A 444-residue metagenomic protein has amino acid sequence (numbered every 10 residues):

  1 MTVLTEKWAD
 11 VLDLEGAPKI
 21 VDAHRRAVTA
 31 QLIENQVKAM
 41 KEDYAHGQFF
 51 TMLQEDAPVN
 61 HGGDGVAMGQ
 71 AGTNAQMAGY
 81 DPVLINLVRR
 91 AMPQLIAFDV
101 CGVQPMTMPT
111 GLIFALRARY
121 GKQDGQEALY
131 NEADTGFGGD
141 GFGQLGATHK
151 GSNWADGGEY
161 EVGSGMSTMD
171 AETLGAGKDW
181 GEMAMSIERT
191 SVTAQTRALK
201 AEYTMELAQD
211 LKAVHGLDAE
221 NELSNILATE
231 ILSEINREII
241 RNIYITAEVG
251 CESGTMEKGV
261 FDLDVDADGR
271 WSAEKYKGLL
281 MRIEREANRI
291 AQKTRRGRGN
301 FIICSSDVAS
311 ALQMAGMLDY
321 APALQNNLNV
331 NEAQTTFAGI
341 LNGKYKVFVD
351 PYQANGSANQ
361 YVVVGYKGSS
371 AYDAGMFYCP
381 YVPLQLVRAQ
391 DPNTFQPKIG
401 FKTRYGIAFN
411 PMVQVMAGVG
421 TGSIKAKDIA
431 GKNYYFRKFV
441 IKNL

Functional and structural regions predicted by a protein language model:
M1-G138: Extended assembly-interface regions of large multimeric machines
E6, L14, E34, E55 (+6 more regions): Generic detector of low-complexity/intrinsically disordered segments and short hydrophobic N-terminal stretches
D81-P82, R89-A91, A97-D99, E161-G165 (+5 more regions): Sequence/fold signature of self-assembling virion shell proteins
R90-P93, V103-M106, G111-A194: Assembly/oligomerization interface modules of large self-assembling protein complexes
I239-A247, C251, P411: Structured alpha-helical bundle/scaffold domains in large eukaryotic membrane-trafficking regulators
G250-E274: Acidic/histidine-rich catalytic neighborhood
